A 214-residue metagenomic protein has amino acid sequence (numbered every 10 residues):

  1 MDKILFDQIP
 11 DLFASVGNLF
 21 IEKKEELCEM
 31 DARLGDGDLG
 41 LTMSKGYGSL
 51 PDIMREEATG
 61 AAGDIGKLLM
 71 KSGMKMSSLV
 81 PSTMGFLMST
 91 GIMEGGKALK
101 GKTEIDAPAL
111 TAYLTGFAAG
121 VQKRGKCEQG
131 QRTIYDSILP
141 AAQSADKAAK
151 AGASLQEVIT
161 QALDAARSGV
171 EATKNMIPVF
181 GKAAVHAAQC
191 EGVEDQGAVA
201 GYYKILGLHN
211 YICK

Functional and structural regions predicted by a protein language model:
M1-K214: N-terminal loops that bind phosphate or other acidic moieties and the adjacent beta-alpha structural core
